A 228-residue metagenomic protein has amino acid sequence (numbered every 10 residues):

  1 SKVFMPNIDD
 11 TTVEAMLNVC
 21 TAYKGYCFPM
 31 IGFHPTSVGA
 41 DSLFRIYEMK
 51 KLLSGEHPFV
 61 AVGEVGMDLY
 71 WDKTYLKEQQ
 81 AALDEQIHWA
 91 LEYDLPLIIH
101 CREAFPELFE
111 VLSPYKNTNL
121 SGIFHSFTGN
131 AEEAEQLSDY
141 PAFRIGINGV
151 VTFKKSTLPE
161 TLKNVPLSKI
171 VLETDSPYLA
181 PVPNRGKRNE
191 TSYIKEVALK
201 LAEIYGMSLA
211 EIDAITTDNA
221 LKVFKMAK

Functional and structural regions predicted by a protein language model:
S1-K228: Mid-domain alpha/beta scaffold segments of enzyme catalytic cores
